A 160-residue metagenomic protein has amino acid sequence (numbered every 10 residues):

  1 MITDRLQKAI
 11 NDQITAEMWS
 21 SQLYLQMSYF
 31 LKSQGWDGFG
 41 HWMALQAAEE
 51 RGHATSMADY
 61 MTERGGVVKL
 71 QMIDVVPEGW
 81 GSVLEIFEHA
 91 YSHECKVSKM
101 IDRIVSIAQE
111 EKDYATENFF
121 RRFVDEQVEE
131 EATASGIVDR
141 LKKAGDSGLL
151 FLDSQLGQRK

Functional and structural regions predicted by a protein language model:
M1-K160: Iron-associated oxidoreductase/ferritin-like identity signal
